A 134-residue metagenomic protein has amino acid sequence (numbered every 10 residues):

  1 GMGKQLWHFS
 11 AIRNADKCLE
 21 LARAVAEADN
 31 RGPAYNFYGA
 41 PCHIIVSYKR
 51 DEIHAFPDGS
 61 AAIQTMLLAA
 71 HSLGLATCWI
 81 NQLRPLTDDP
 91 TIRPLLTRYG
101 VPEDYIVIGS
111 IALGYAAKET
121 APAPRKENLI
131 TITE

Functional and structural regions predicted by a protein language model:
G1-G39, E134: N-terminal amphipathic, basic helical "cap/leader" segment at the start of enzyme domains
M2-K4, Y35-Y38, Y99-Y105, A123-P124: Solvent-exposed alpha-helices and their adjacent loops that cap or buttress functional pockets in soluble metabolic
N14-L19, R50-E52, A117: Short, charged/polar surface micro-motifs in flexible loops or helix N-caps
L21, D89-P90, Y115: Short Asp/Glu-rich motifs
A26-D29, R93-S110: Short, conserved aromatic-histidine micro-motifs
H43-V46, I111: Active-site-flanking beta-strand signature of metal-NTP-handling nucleotidyl enzymes and homologous cyclase-like
I44, R50-L95: Small-aliphatic-rich amphipathic alpha-helix that forms the alpha element of a beta-alpha
V101-E134: C-terminal helix-cap and adjacent tail motif
